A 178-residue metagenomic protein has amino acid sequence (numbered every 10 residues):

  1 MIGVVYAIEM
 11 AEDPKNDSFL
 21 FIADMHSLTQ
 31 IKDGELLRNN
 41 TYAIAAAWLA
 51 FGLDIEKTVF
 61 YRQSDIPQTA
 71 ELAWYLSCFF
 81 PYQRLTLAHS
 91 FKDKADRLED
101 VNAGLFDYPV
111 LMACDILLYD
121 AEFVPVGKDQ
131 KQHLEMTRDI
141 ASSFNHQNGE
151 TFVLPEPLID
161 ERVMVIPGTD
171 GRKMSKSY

Functional and structural regions predicted by a protein language model:
M1-C114: N-terminal Rossmann-like or analogous alpha/beta NTP/dinucleotide-binding catalytic cores that position adenine
K92-Y178: Active-site cores that bind ATP or allylic diphosphates and position pyrophosphate for catalysis
